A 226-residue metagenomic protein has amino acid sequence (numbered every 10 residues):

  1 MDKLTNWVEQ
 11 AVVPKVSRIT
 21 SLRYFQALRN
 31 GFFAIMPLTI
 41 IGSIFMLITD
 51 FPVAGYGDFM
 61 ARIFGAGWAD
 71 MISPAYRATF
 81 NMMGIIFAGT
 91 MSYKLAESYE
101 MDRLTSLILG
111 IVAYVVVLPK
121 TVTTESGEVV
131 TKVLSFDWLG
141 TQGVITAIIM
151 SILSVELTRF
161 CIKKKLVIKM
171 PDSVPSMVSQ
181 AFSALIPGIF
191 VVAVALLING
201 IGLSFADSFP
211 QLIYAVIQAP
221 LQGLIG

Functional and structural regions predicted by a protein language model:
M1-I40, F45, A61-F64, W68-G226: Signature of multi-pass transmembrane helix bundles
L47-D50: Active-site beta-loop-alpha substructure in enzyme catalytic cores, prototypically the cysteine-centered nucleophile
